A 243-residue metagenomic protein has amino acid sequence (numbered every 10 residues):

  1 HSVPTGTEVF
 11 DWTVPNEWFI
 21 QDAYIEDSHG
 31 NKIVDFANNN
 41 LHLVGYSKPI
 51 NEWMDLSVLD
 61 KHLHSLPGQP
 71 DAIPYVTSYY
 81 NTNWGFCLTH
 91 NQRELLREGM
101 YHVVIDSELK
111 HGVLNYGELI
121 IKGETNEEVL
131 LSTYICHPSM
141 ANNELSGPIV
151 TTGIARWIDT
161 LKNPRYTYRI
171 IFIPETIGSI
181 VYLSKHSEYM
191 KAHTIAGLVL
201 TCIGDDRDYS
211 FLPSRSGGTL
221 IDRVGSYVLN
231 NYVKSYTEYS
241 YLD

Functional and structural regions predicted by a protein language model:
H1-D243: N-terminal hydrophobic/helix-forming segments and targeting peptides
